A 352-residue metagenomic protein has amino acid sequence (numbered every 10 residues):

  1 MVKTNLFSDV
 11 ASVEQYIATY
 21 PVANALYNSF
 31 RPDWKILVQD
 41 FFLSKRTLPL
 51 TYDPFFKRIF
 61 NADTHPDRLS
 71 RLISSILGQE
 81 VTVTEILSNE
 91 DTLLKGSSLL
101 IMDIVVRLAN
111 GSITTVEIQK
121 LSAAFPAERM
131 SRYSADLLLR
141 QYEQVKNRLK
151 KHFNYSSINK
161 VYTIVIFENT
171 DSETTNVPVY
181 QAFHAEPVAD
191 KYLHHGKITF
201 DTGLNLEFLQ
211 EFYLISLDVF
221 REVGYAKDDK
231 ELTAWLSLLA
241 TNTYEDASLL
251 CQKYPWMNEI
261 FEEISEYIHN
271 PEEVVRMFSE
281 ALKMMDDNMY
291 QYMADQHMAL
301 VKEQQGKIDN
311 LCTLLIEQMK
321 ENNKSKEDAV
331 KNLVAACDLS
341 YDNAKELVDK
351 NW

Functional and structural regions predicted by a protein language model:
M1-E211: Accessory alpha/beta interaction modules
V2-R46, T114-Q119, S237-W352: Short, charged alpha-helical interaction segments and adjacent helix-coil junctions
Y52-F60, L217-G224, D246-L250: Short hinge/gating elements
T175-V177, G224-D229, R276: Short conserved micro-motifs at the rims of enzyme active sites and ligand-binding pockets
G203-L206, V219-F220, C251, P255: Polybasic (Lys/Arg-rich)
L214: Alpha-helical segment proximal to the catalytic Tyr-Lys
A234: A conserved mid-domain beta-alpha-beta active-site/ligand-binding segment of alpha/beta enzyme cores
